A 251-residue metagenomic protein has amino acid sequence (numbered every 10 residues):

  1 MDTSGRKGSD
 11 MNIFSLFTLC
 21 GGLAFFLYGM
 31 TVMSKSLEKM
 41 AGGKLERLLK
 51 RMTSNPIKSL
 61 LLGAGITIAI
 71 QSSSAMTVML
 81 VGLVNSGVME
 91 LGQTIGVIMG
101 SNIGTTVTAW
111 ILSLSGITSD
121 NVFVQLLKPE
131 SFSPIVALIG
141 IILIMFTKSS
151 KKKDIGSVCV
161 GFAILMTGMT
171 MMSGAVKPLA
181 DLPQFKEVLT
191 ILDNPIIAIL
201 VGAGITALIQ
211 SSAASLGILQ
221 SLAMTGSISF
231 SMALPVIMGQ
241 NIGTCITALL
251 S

Functional and structural regions predicted by a protein language model:
M1-D10: Short, Lys/Arg-enriched N-terminal segments with co-localized hydrophobic residues within the first ~10-30 amino acids
N12-P56, I155-G204, S221-A223: Helix-loop-helix hairpins and the membrane-proximal interhelical loops of multi-pass alpha-helical transport proteins
F25, E38, S74-V78, G104-L112 (+3 more regions): Alpha-helical transmembrane segments and their lipid-water interface positions in multi-pass membrane proteins
G29, Q71, I103, G168 (+2 more regions): Residue-level signature of catalytic and energy-coupling elements of molecular machines, predominantly ATP/GTP-dependent
S34-E38, I66-A75, G174-K177, I205-A214 (+1 more regions): Short helix-coil transition sites and intra-membrane helix breaks within transmembrane domains of multi-pass
G43, R51, N55, G63 (+10 more regions): Alpha-helical transmembrane segments of multi-pass membrane proteins, especially transporters and channels
M79-I98, A109-S131, T206-G243, S251: Membrane-interfacial helix-loop connectors
N85, T118, I139-D154, S251: Membrane-water interface regions at transmembrane-helix termini and the short interhelical loops of multi-pass membrane
